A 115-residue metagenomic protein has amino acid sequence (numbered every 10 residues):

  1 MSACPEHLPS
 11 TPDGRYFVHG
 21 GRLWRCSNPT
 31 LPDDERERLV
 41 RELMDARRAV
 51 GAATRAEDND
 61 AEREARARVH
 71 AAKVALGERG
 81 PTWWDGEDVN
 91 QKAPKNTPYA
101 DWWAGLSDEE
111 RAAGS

Functional and structural regions predicted by a protein language model:
S2-S115: Extended, charge-rich alpha-helical interface modules
